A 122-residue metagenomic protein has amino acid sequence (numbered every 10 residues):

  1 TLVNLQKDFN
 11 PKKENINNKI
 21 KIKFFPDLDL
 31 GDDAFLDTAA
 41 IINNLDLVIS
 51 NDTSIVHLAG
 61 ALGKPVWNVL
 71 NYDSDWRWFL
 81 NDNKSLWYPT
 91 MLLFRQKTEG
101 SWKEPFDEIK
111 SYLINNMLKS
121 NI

Functional and structural regions predicted by a protein language model:
T1-I122: Catalytic machinery of carbohydrate-active enzymes, primarily nucleotide-sugar-dependent glycosyltransferases
